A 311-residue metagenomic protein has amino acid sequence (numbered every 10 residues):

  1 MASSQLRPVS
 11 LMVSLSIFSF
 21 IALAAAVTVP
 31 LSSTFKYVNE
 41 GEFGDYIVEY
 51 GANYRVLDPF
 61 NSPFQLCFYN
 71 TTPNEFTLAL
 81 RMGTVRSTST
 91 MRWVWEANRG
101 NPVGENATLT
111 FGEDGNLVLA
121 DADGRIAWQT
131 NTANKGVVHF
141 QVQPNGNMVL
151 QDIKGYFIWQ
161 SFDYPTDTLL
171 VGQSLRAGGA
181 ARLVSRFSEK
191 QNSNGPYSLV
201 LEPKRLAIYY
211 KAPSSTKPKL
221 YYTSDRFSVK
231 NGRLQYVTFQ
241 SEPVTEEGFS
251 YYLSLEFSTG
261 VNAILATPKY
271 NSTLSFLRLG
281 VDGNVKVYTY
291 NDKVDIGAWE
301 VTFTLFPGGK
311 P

Functional and structural regions predicted by a protein language model:
A2-P311: Beta-rich ligand-binding surfaces for carbohydrates and other polyanions
